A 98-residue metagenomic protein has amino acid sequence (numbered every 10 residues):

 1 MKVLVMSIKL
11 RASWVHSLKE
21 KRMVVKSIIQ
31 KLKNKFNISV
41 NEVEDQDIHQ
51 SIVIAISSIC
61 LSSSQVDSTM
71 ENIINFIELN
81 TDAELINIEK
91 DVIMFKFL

Functional and structural regions predicted by a protein language model:
V3-L4, N41-L61, M94-K96: Short, charge-patterned binding micro-sites
L4-S13: Short glycine-/aliphatic-rich beta-strand segments at the starts of folded cytosolic domains
A12-S17, C60-S62: A generic structural motif
K21: C-terminal binding/interaction regions
I38-V43, I86-N87: A short linear hydrophobic-aromatic micro-motif
S62-L98: C-terminal structural segments of small proteins and small subunits
